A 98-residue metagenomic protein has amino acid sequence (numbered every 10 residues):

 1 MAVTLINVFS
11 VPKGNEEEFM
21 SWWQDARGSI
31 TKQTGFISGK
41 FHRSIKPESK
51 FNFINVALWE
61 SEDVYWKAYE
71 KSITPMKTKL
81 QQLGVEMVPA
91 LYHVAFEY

Functional and structural regions predicted by a protein language model:
A2-S10, K40-E70: Short, well-ordered beta-strand segments in beta-rich or mixed alpha/beta enzyme and ligand-binding folds
A2-V3, K40-F51, K77-Y98: Glycine-rich beta-strand-turn "strand-cap" elements at beta-sheet edges
S10-F19: Short, surface-exposed ligand-recognition loops at beta-strand->loop->(often short) alpha-helix junctions that present
N15-E16, G28, K32, R43-K46: Intrinsically disordered, low-complexity segments enriched in polar/charged residues with Gly/Pro, especially when
N15-E16, N52, L58, V85: Intrinsically disordered, low-complexity regions enriched in Ser/Pro/Gly/Gln/His and often acidic
R27-I37, L58-H93: An amphipathic, aromatic/His-enriched active-site/gating alpha helix that lines ligand/cofactor pockets
